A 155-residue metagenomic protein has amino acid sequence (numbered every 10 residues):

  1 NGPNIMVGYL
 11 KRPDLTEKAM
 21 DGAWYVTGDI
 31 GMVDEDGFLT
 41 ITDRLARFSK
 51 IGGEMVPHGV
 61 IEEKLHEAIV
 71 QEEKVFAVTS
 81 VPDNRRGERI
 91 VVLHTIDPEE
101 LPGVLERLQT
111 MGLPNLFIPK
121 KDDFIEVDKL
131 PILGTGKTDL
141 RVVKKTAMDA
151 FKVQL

Functional and structural regions predicted by a protein language model:
G2, V7-G8, K18, I30-F117: AMP-binding/adenylate-forming catalytic core of the ANL superfamily
Y9-K11, G136: Short, glycine/acidic-enriched capping/hinge loops at junctions between secondary-structure elements
K11, D21, K145: Phosphate-coordinating loops and pocket residues in cytosolic domains that bind phosphorylated ligands
G22, E73, V127: Short coil/loop residues immediately preceding or within conserved phosphate-binding loops of NTP-utilizing enzyme
T79-S80, V91-L93, R107-L155: Conserved C-terminal "lid"/linker of ANL adenylate-forming enzymes
